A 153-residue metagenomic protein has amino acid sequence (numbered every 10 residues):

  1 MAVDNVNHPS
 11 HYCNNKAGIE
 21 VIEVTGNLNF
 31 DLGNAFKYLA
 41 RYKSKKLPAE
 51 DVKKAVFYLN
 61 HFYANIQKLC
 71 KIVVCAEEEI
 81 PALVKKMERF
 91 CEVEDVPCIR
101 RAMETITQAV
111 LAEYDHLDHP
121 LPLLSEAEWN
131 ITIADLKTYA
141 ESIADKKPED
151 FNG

Functional and structural regions predicted by a protein language model:
M1-G153: Intrinsically disordered, low-complexity regulatory regions that flank transcription factor DNA-binding cores
